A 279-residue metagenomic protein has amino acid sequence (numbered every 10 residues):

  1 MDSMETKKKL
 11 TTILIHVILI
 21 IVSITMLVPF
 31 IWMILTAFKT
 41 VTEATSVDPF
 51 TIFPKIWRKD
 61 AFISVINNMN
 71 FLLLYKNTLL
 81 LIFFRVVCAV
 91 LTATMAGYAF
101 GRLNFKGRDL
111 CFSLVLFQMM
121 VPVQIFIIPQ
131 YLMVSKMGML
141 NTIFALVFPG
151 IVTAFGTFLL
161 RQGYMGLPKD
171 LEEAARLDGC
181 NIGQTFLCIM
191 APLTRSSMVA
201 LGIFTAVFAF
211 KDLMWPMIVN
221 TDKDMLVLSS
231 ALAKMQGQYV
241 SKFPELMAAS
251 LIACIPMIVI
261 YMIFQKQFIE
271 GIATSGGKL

Functional and structural regions predicted by a protein language model:
M1-S3: Short, Lys/Arg-enriched N-terminal segments with co-localized hydrophobic residues within the first ~10-30 amino acids
E5-L279: A structural signal for multi-pass alpha-helical bundles of membrane permease subunits that mediate small-molecule
